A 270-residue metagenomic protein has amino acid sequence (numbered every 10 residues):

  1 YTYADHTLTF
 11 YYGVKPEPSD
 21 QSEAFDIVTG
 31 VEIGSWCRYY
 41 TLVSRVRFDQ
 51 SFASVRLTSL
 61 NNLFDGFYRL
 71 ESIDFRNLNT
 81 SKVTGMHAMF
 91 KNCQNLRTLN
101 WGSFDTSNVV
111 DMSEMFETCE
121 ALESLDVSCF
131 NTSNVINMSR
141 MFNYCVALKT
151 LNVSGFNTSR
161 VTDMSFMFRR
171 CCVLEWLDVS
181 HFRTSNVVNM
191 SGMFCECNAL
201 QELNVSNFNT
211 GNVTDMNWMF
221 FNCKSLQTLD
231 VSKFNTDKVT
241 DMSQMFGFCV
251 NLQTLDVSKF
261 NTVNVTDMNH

Functional and structural regions predicted by a protein language model:
Y1-N77, T84-K91, E117, N143 (+3 more regions): Surface-exposed repetitive/solenoidal architectures
L42-R56, R69-T84, Q94-V110, E120-I136 (+5 more regions): Structural signature of tandem-repeat unit edges
N61, H87-A88, S113-E114, S139-R140 (+5 more regions): Register-specific detector for alpha-helical tandem repeat solenoids, activating on a conserved position within each
